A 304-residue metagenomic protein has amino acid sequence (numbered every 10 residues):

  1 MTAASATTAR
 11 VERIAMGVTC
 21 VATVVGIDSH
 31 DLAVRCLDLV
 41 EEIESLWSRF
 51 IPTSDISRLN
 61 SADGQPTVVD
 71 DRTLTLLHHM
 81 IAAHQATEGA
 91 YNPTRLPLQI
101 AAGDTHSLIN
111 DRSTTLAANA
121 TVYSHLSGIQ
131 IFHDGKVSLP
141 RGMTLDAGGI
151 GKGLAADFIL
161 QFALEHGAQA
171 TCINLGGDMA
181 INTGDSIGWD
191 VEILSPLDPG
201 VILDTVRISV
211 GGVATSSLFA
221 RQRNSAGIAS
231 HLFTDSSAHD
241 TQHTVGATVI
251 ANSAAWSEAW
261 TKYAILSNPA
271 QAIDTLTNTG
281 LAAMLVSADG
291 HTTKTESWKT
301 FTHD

Functional and structural regions predicted by a protein language model:
M1-D304: Mature catalytic core of soluble alpha/beta enzymes
